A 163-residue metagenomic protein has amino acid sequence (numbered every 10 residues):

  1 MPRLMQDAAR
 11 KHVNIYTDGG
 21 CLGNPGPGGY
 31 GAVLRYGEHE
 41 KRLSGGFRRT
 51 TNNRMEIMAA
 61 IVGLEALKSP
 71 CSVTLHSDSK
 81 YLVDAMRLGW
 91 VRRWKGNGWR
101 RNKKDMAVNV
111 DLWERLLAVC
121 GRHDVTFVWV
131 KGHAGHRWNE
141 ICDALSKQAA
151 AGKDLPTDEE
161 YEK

Functional and structural regions predicted by a protein language model:
P2-M58, V62-C71, M86, A144-Y161: RNase H-like nuclease fold core
G20-P27, I61-I141, L145, A150: RNase H catalytic domain
